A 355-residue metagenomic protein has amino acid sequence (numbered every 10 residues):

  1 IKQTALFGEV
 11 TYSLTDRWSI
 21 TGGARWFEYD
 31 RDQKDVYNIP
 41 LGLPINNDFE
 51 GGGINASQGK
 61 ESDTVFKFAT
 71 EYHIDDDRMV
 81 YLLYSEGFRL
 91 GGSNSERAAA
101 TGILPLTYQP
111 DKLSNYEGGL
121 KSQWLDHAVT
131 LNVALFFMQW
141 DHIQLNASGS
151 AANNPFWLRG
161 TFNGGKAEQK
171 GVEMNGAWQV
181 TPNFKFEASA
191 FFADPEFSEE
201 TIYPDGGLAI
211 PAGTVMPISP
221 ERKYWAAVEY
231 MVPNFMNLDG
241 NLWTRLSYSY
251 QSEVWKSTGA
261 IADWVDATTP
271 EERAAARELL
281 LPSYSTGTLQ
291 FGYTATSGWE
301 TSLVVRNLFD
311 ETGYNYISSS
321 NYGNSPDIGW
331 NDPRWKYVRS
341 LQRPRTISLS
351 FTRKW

Functional and structural regions predicted by a protein language model:
I1, L43-S57, T101-T107, W157-N163 (+4 more regions): Extracellular loop and loop/strand-boundary signature of outer-membrane beta-barrel proteins
I1-M138, E229, R345: Structural signature of Gram-negative outer-membrane beta-barrels, strongest in the C-terminal barrel of TonB-dependent
Q3-F7, D63-F66, L113-G119, A128 (+5 more regions): Transmembrane beta-barrel architecture of outer-membrane proteins
G8-A24, E28-D30, Y72-V80, S122-L131 (+5 more regions): Secondary-structure transition into beta-strands, especially the periplasmic turns and strand N-termini that construct
D16, I20, F137-Q139, G160-T258 (+1 more regions): Gram-negative outer-membrane beta-barrel transporters
D32-P40, S93-T101, I143-A151, A193 (+3 more regions): Outer-membrane beta-barrel translocator domains and adjoining extracellular loop/strand segments of Gram-negative
H73-R89, T107-K170, A177-Q179, F191 (+2 more regions): Membrane-embedded beta-barrel scaffold of Gram-negative outer-membrane proteins
S249-D266, Y293-W355: C-terminal beta-signal and adjacent terminal beta-strands/loops of Gram-negative outer-membrane beta-barrel proteins
